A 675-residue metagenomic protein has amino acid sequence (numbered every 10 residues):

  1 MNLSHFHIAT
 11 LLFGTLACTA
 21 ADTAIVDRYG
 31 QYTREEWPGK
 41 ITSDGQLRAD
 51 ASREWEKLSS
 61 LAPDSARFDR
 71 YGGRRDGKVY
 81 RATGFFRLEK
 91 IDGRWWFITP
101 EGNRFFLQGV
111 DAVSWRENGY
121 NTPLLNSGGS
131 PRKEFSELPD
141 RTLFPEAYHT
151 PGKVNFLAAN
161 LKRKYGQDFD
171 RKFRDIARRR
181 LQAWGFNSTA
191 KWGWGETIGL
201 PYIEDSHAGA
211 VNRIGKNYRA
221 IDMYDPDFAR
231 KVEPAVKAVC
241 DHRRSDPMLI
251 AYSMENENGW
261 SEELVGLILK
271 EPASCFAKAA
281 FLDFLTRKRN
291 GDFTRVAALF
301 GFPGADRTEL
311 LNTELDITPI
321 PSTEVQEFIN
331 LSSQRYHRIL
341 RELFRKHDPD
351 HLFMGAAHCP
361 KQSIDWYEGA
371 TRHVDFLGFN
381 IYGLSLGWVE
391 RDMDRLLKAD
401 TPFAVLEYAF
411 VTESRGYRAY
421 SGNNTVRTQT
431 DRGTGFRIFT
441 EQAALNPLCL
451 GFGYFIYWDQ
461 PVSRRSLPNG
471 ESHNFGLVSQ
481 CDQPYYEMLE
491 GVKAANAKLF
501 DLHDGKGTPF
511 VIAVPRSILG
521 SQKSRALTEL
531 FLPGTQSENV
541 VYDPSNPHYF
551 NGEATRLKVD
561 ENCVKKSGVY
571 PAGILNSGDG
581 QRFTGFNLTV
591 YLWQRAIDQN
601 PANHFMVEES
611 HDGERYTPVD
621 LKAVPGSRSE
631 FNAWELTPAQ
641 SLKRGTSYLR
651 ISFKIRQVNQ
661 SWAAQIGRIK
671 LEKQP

Functional and structural regions predicted by a protein language model:
D27-L200, V211-M248, I317-P319, T323-S332 (+1 more regions): Active-site-adjacent substrate/metal-binding segments within catalytic domains of carbohydrate-active enzymes
P100, V110, T122-Y165, D246-P360 (+1 more regions): Polysaccharide-binding and catalytic clefts of secreted carbohydrate-active enzymes
A158-N160, I214-I221, L315-E324, A399-F436: Active-site clefts of carbohydrate-active enzymes
I250-A251, N256, Y408, N424-F475: Substrate-binding cleft of secreted/luminal carbohydrate-active enzymes
L269-A279, F455-L519: Aromatic-rich peripheral "rim/lid" segments of glycoside hydrolase catalytic domains that contact and position glycan
E327, L331-E342, K346-S421: Glycoside hydrolase catalytic-domain groove-lining segments
G552-G585, A633-W634: Short beta-strands within extracellular/lumenal beta-sheet-rich domains
Q581-I597: A short beta-strand element within beta-rich, extracytoplasmic domains of secreted/secretory-pathway proteins
